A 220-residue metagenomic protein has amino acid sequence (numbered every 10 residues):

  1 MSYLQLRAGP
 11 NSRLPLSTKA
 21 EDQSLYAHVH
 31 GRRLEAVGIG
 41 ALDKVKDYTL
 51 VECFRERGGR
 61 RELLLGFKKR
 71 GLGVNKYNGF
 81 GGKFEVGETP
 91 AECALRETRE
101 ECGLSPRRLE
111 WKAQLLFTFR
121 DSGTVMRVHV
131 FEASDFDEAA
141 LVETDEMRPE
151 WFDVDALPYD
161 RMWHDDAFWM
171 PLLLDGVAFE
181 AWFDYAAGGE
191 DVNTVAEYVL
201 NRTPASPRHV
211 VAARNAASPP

Functional and structural regions predicted by a protein language model:
Y3-V51, R57: Acidic, metal-coordinating catalytic segment for phosphate/diphosphate chemistry, firing primarily on the Nudix
L14-D22, G176-P220: Charged phosphate-binding loop/patch that engages nucleotide di/tri-phosphates or the phosphate backbone of nucleic
G40-T118: Long, hydrophobic N-terminal alpha-helical segment
T49, R127-H129, A181: Generic beta-strand structural signal
C53, E132-D135, Y185: Hydrophobic side chains in beta-strands
R55, D135, L174-A178: Short leucine-rich amphipathic alpha-helical surface patches
L65, L141-T144, A181-F183: Short, hydrophobic secondary-structure boundary micro-motifs
F84-E110, L116-L173, V195-N215: Unchanged
